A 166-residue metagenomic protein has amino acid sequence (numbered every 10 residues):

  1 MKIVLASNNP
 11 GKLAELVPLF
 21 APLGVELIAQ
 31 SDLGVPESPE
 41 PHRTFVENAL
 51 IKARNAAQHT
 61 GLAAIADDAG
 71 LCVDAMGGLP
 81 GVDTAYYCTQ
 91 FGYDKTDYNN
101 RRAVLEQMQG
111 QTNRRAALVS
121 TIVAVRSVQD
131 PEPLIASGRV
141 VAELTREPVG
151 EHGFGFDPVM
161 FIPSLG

Functional and structural regions predicted by a protein language model:
M1-V4, P10-G166: Anionic-ligand binding patches
